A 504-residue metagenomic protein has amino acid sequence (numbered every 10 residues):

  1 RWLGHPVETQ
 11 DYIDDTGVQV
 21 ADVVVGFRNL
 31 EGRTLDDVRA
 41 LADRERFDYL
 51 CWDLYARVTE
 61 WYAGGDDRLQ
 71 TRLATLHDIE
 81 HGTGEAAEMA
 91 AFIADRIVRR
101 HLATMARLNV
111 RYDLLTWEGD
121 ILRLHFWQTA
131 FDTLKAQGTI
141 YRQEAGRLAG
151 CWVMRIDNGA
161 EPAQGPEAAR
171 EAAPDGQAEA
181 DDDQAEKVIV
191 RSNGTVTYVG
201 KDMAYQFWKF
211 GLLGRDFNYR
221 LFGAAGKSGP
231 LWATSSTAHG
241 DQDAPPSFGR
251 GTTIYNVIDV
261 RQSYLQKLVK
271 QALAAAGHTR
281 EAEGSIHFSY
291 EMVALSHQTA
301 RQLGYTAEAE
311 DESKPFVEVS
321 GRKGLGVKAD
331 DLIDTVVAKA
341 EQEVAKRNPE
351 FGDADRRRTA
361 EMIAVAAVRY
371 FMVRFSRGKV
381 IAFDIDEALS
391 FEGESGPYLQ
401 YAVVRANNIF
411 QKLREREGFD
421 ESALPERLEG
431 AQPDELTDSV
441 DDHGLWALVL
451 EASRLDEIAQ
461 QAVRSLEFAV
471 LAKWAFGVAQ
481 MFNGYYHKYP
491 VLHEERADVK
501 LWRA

Functional and structural regions predicted by a protein language model:
R1-A504: Non-catalytic interaction-recognition regions
